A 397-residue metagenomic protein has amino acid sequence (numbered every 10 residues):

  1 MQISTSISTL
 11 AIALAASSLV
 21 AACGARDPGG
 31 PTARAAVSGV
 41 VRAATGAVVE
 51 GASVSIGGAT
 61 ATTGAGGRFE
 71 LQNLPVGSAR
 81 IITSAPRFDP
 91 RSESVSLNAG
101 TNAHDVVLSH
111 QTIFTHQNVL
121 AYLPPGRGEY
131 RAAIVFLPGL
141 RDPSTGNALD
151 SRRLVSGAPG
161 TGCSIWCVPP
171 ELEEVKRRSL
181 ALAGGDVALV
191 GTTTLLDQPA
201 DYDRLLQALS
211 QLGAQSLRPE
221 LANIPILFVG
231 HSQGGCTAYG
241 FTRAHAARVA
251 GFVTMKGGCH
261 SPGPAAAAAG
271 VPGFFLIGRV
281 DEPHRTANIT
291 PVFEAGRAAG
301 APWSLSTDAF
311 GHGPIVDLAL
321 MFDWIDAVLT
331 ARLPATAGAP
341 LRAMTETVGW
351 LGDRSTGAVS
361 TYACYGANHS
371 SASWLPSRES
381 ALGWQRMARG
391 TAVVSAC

Functional and structural regions predicted by a protein language model:
G24-G30, V95-T112: Extracellular beta-sheet/turn segments enriched in Thr/Pro/Gly and aliphatic residues
R34-E50: Structural motif
S55-Q72: Short, acidic Ser/Thr/Gly-rich low-complexity loop/linker segments typical of extracellular and cell-surface proteins
I82-S94: A short, solvent-exposed loop/turn motif at the edges and junctions of modular extracellular/periplasmic domains
Y130-A208: Active-site machinery of serine-nucleophile hydrolases
D197-S232, R243-A246: Gly/Ser-rich "nucleophile elbow"/oxyanion-hole loop immediately N-terminal to the catalytic nucleophile in hydrolases
A250-D326: The feature captures the conserved acid-bearing segment of alpha/beta-hydrolase catalytic domains
A309-C397: Alpha/beta-hydrolase-fold serine-hydrolase catalytic core, especially in secreted/extracellular enzymes
